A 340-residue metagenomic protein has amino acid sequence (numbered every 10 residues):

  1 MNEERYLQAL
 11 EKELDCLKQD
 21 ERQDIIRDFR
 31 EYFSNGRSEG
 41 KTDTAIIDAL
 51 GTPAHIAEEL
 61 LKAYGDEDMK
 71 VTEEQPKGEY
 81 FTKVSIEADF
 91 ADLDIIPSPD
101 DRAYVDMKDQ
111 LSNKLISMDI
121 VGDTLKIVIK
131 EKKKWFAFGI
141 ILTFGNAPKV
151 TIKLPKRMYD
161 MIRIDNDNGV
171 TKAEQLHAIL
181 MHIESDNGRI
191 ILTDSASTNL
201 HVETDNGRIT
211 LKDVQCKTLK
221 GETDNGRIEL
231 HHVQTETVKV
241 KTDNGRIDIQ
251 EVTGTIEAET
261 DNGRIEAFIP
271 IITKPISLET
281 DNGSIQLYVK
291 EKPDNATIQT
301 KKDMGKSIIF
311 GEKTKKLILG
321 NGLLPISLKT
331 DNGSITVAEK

Functional and structural regions predicted by a protein language model:
M1-Q8, K12: Short, charge-enriched, intrinsically disordered boundary segments that mark the beginning of a structured element
E11-D15, R30, T44-I47: Amphipathic alpha-helical segments within well-ordered protein domains
I26-S38: Amphipathic alpha-helical segments that form the core helices of the histone-fold
R37-M69: Short, charged early-sequence alpha-helical segments and their helix-coil boundaries
D66-K130, T143-D165, V170-E184, R189-T193 (+2 more regions): Short linear S-[DN]-x-LW-Φ motif typified by the pepsin-like aspartic protease active-site region
K130-K132, K153-M158, E174, T193-H201 (+1 more regions): Short, surface-exposed interaction patches in beta-rich subdomains that mediate adhesion/assembly near membranes
K134-A137: Short, charged/polar, Gly/Pro-enriched secondary-structure boundary elements
